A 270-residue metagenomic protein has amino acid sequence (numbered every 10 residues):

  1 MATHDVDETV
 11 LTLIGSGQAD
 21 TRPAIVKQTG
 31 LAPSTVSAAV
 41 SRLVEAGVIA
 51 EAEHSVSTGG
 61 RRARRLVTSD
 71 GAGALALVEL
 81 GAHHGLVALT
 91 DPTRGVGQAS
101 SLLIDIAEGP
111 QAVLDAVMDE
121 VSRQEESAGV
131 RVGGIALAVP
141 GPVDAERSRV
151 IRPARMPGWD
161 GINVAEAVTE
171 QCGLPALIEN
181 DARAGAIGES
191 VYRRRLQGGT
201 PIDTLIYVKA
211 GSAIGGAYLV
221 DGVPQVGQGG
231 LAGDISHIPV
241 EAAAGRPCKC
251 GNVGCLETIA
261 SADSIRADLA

Functional and structural regions predicted by a protein language model:
M1-Q28: Extreme N-terminal segment that seeds HTH/winged-HTH DNA-binding domains in transcriptional regulators
M1-V6, T21, A52-A72: Short, cationic-aromatic polyanion-contact patches
I25, V36-I49: Basic amphipathic alpha-helical segments that dock to polyanions
G60-A99, Y207-V220: Gly/Thr-rich phosphate-binding beta-strand-loop-beta motif of the actin/hexokinase/Hsp70
V96-M118, S122-T204: Glycine-rich phosphate-binding loop and adjoining helix at the ATP-binding site of ATP-dependent phosphoryl-transfer
G245-G254: Cys/His-rich short segments
V253-A270: A mobile "lid/hinge" subdomain adjacent to the ATP/sugar-phosphate binding pocket shared across diverse ATP-dependent
